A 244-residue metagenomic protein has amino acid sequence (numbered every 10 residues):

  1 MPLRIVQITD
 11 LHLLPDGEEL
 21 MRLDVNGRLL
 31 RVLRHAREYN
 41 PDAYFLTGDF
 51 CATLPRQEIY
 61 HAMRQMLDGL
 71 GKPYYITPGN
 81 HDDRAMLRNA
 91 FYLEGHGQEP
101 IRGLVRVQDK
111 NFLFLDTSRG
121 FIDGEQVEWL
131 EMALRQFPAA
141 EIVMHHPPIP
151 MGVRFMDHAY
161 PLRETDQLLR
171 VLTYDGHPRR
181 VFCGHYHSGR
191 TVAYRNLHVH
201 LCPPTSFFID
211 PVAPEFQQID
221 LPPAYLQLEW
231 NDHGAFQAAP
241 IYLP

Functional and structural regions predicted by a protein language model:
M1-A62, R135-Q136: N-terminal active-site segment of His-dependent metallophosphoesterases
M1-V6, L104-F114, R135-E141, A193-V199 (+1 more regions): Beta-strand-turn-beta hairpins that frame and shape the catalytic cleft of phosphate-ester-processing enzymes
P2, L23, V171-T173, R190-P244: Binuclear metal-dependent phosphoesterase catalytic core
V6-G27, A52-L54, D83-H96, V153-D157 (+1 more regions): Acidic/histidine-rich helix-loop elements that form or flank divalent-metal/phosphate-binding sites at the catalytic
D10, G48-D49, G79, H145 (+1 more regions): Active-site glycine-centered loops adjacent to acidic/histidine catalytic or metal-binding residues that shape
V32-A43, F121-H198, G234-Q237: His/acidic metal-ligating clusters that form di-metal
Q57-P73, Y194-S206: Short, electropositive alpha-helical surface patch
Y74-A85, I101-R102: A short, structured active-site edge motif that brings together acidic residues
